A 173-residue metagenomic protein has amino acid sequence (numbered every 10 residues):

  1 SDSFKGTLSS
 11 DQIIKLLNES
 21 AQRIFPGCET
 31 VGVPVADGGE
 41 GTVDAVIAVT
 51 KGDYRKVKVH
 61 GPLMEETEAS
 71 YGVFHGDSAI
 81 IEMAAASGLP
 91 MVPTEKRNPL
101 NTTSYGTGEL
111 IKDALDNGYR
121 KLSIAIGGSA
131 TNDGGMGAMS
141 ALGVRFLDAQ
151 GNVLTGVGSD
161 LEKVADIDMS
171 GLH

Functional and structural regions predicted by a protein language model:
S1-P26, E82-A84, P93-K121: N-terminal glycine-/serine-/threonine-rich phosphate-binding loop
F4, E29, D53-R55, T67 (+2 more regions): Glycine-rich, flexible loop/turn motifs
K5-G6, G38, A130-T131: Glycine-/small-residue-rich active-site loops that bind phosphorylated ligands and cofactors
S10, V43-A45, G134-M139: Short acidic, glycine/serine/threonine-rich loops at helix termini
E19-P93: Glycine-rich nucleotide/cofactor/substrate-binding loop typically near the N-terminus or early in the first domain
G32-A36, P99-L100, I126-G127: Active-site nucleophile and cofactor-binding loops and adjacent substrate-binding regions of central metabolic enzymes
N101-I126, A130-H173: Glycine/threonine-rich beta-strand-loop-alpha-helix active-site module that forms ligand/phosphate-binding
